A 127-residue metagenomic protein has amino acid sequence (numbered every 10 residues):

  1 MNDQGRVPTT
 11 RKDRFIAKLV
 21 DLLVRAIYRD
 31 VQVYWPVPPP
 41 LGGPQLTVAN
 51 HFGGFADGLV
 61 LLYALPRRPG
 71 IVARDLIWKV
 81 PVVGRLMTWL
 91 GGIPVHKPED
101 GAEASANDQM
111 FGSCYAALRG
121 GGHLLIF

Functional and structural regions predicted by a protein language model:
N2-F127: Soluble catalytic domains of membrane acyltransferases
